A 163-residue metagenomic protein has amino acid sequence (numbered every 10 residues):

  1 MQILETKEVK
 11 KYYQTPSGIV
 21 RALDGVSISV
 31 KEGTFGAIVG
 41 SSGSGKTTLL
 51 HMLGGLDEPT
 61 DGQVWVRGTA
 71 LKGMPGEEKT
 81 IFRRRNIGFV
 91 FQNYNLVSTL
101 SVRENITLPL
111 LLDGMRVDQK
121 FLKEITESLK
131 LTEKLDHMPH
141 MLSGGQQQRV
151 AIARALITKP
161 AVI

Functional and structural regions predicted by a protein language model:
Q2-I163: ABC family nucleotide-binding domain
